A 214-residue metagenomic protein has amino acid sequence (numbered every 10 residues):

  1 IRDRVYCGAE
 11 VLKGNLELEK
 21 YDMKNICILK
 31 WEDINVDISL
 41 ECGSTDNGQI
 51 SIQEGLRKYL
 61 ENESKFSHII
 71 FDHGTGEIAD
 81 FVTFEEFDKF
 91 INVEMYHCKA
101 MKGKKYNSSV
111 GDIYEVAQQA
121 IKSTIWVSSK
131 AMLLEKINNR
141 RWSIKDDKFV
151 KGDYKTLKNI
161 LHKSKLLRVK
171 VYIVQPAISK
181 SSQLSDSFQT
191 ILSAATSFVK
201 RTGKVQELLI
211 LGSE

Functional and structural regions predicted by a protein language model:
I1-E77, F84-E214: Intrinsically disordered, low-complexity Ser/Thr/Pro/Gly-rich regulatory segments
